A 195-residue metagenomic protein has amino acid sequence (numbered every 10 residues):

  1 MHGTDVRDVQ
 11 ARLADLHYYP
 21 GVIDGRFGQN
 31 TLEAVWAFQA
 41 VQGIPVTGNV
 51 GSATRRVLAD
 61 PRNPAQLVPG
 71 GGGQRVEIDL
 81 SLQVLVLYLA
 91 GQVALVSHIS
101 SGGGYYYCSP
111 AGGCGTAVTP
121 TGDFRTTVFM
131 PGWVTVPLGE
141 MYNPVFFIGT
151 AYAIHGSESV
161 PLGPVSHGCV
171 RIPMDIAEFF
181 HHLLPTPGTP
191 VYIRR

Functional and structural regions predicted by a protein language model:
M1-V6, A14-E33, A40-V57: Short acidic, glycine/serine/threonine-rich helix-capping segments at coil-helix boundaries
G3-Q10, L32, R55, L82 (+3 more regions): Extracytoplasmic/secreted envelope proteins and their assembly/folding machinery, especially bacterial periplasmic
A11-Y18, W36-I44, A59-N63, A90 (+3 more regions): Sec-exported extracytoplasmic/periplasmic mature domains
F27, V50, T54, R62 (+5 more regions): A mature extracytoplasmic/lumenal domain signature
G48, A53-R56, S97, N143 (+2 more regions): Extracytoplasmic/periplasmic beta-strand context in beta-sandwich domains, especially the cupredoxin/COX2 CuA-binding
A59-G104: A structural motif detector for short, solvent-exposed N-terminal "entry" segments of globular domains
N63-G73, A117-D123, V128-R195: Exported/periplasmic cell-wall-interacting domains
S100-V118: Electropositive
